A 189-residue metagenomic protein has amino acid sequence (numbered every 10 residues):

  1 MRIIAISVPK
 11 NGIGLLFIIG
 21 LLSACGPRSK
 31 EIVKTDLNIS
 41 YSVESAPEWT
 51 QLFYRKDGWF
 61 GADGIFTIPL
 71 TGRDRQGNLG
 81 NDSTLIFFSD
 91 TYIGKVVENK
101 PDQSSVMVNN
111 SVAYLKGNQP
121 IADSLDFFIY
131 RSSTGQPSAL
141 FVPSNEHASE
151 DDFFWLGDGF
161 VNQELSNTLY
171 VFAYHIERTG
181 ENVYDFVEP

Functional and structural regions predicted by a protein language model:
I3-I13: Bacterial N-terminal signal peptides that target proteins for export
S23-A24: C-terminal motif of bacterial Sec signal peptides marking the signal peptidase cleavage site
K30-I176: N-terminal regions that are enriched for targeting/export leaders and immediately downstream pro/stem segments
E181-V187: Short, solvent-exposed loop/turn segments at conserved positions within beta-propeller repeat blades
